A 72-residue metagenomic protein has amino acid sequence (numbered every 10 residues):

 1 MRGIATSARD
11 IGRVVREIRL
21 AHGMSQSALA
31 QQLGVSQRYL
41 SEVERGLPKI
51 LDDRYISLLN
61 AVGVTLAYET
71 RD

Functional and structural regions predicted by a protein language model:
M1-D10: A detector for short, charged/polar N-terminal pre-domain segments
I4-A5, R16, E44-R45: A generic secondary-structure micro-motif detector that highlights 1-2 residue hydrophobic/ambivalent hotspots embedded
R13-A28, Q32, S57: Short basic helix-loop element that most often maps to the first helix and adjoining turn of HTH DNA-binding modules
G34-P48: Recognition helix of helix-turn-helix/homeodomain-like DNA-binding domains that insert into the DNA major groove
D53-E69: DNA major-groove recognition helix of helix-turn-helix/homeodomain DNA-binding modules
